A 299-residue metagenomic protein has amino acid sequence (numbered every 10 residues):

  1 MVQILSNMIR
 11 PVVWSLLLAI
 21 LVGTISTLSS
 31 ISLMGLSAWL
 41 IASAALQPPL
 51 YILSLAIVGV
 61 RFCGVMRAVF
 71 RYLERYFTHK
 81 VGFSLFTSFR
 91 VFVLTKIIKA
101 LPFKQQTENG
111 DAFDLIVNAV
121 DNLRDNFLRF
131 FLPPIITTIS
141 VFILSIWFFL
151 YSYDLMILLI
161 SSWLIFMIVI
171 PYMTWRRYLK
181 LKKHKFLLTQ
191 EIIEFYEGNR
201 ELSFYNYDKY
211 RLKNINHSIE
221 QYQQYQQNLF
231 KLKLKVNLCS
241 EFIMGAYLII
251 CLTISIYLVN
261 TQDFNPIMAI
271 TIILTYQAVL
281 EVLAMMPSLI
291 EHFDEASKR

Functional and structural regions predicted by a protein language model:
M1-S30, E74, G82, N122 (+4 more regions): Membrane-integrated ABC transporters
S6-V13, P102, N118-F127, F131 (+2 more regions): An intracellular "coupling" helix at the cytosolic face of ABC transporter transmembrane type-1 domains
R10-S30, W39-F86, I267-L274: Transmembrane-helix motif of ABC transporter permease domains
L16, K104-I135, S140, Y151-Y153 (+2 more regions): Extended hydrophobic secondary-structure segments
L21-W39, V60, M66, P133-Y172 (+2 more regions): A hydrophobic transmembrane-helix motif
L73-F83, V91-D114, I192-N214: Short intracellular "coupling" helices and adjacent cytoplasmic loop segments at the cytosolic face of multi-pass
L73-K80, S84, S88, L150 (+4 more regions): Cytoplasmic juxtamembrane "membrane-exit" helices immediately C-terminal to transmembrane segments
L188, Y207, V279-R299: Cytosolic ends of transmembrane helices, especially the final helix of ABC transmembrane type-1 domains
